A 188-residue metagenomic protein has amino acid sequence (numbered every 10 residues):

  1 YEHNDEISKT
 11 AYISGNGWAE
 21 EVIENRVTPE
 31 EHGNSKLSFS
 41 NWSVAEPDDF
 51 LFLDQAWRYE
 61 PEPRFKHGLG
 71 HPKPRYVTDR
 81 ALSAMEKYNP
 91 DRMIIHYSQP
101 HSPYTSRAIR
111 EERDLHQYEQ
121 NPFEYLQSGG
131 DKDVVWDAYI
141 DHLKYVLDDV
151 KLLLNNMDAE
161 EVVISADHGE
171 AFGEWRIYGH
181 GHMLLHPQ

Functional and structural regions predicted by a protein language model:
Y1-Q188: Catalytic domains that recognize anionic headgroups
